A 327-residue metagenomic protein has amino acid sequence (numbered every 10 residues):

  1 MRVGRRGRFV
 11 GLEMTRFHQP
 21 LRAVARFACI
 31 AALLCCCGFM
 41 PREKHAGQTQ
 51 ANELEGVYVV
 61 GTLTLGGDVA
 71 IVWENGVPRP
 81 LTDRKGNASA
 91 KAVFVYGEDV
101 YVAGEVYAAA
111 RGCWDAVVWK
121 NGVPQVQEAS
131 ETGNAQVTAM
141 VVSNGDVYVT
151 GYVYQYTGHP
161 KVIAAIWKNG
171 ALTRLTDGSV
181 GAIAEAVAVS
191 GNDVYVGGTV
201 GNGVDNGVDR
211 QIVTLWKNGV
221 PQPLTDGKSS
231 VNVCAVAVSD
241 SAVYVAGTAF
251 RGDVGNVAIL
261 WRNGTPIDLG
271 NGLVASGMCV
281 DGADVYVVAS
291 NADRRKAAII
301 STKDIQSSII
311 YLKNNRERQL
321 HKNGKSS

Functional and structural regions predicted by a protein language model:
M1-L21: N-terminal secretory signal peptides that target proteins for export/translocation
F17-H18, A25, K44, G158 (+1 more regions): Intrinsically disordered, low-complexity cationic segments
A25-C36: Bacterial N-terminal signal peptides
L34-L54: Bacterial Sec-dependent N-terminal signal peptides
A51-S327: Residue-level hotspots at or immediately adjacent to binding/recognition sites across diverse folds
